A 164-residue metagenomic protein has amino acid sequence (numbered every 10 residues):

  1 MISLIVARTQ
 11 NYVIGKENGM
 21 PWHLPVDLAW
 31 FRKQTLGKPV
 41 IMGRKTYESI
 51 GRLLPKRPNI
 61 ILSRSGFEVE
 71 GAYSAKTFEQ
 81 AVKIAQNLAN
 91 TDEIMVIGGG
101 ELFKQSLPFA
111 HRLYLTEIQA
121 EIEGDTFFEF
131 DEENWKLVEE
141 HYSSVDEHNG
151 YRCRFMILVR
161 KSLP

Functional and structural regions predicted by a protein language model:
M1-L4: Extreme N-terminal starter segment of soluble prokaryotic enzymes
V6-P164: Flexible, gly/pro- and Lys/Arg-enriched active-site loops
